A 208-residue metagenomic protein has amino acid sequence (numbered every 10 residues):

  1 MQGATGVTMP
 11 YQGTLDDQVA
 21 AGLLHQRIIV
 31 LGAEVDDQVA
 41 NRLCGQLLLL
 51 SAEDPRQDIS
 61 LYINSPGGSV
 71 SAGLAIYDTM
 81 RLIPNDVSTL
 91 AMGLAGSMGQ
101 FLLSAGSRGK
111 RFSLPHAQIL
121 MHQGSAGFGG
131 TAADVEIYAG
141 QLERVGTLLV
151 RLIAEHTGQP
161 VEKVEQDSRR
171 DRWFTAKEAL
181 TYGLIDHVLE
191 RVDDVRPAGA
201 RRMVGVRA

Functional and structural regions predicted by a protein language model:
M1-M98, A105-A208: N-terminal organellar transit peptides
